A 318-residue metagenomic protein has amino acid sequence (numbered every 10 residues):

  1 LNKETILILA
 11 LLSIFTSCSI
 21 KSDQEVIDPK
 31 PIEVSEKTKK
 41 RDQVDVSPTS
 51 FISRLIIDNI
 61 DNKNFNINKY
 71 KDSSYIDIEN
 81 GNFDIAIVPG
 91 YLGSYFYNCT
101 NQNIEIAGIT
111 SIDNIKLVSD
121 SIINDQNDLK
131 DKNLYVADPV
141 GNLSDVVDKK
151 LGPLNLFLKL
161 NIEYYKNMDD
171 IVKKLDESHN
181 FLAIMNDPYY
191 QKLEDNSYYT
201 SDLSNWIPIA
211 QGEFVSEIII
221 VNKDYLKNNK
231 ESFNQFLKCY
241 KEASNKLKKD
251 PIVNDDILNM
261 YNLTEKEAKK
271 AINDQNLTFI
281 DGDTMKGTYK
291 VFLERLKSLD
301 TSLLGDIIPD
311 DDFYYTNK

Functional and structural regions predicted by a protein language model:
I14-S17: C-terminal motif of bacterial Sec signal peptides marking the signal peptidase cleavage site
S19-T38: Short, low-complexity, disordered segments immediately C-terminal to signal peptides in bacterial exported proteins
E36-N62, D120, Q126-K192: Bilobed "Venus flytrap"/periplasmic-binding protein-like clamshell domains and structurally analogous long
L55-I56, Y70-N103, I115-I123, D170-K174 (+1 more regions): Pocket-flanking alpha-helical
Y91, Y165-D256: Pocket-lining segment of extracytoplasmic ligand-binding domains
I109-S119, Y198-Y225, N273-Q275, D311-K318: Periplasmic-binding protein-like
L226-L303: Secondary-structure end/capping motifs
E294-K318: Conserved C-terminal helix/tail region of periplasmic/extracytoplasmic solute-binding proteins
